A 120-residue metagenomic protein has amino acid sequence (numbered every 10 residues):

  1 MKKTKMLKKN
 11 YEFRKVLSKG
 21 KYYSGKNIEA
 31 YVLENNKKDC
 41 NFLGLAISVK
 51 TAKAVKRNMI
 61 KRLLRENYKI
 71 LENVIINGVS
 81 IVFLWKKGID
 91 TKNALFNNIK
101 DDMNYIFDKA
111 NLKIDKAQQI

Functional and structural regions predicted by a protein language model:
M1-I120: Positively charged, solvent-exposed patches that mediate nucleic-acid binding
